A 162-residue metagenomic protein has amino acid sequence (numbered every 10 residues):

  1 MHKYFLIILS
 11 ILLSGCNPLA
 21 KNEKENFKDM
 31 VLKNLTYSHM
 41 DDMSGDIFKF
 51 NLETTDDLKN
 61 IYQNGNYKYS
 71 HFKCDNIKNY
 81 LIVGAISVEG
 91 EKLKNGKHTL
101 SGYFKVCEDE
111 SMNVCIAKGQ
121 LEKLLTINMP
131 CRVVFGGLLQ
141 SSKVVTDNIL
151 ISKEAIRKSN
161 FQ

Functional and structural regions predicted by a protein language model:
H2-I8: Sec-dependent signal peptide recognition, specifically the positively charged N-region followed immediately by
L13-G15: C-terminal motif of bacterial Sec signal peptides marking the signal peptidase cleavage site
N17-L19: Bacterial signal peptide processing site
K21-Y37: N-terminal low-complexity, Pro/Thr/Ser-rich intrinsically disordered segments that act as propeptides or flexible
L32-I86: Short, surface-exposed binding/anchoring microloops in extracellular/periplasmic proteins
G45-K49, Y67-Y69, K97-T99, T126-N128 (+1 more regions): A general secondary-structure signal for short beta-strands and their flanking turns/coil in non-transmembrane regions
L81-S141: Short, solvent-exposed, Trp/other aromatic-anchored flexible loops in extracytoplasmic proteins
Q140-Q162: Short beta-strand elements
